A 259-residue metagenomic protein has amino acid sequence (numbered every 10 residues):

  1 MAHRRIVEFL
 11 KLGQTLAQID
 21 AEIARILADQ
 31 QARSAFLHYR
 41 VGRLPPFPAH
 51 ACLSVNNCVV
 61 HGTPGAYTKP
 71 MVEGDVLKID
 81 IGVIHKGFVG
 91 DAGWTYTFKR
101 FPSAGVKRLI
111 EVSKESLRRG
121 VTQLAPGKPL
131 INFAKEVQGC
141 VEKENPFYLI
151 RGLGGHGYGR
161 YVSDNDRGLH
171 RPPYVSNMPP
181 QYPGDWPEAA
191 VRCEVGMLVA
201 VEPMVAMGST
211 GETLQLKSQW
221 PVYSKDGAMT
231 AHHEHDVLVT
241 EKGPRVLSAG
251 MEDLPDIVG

Functional and structural regions predicted by a protein language model:
M1-G259: Active-site neighborhoods and metal-handling regions in enzymes and metal-associated proteins
